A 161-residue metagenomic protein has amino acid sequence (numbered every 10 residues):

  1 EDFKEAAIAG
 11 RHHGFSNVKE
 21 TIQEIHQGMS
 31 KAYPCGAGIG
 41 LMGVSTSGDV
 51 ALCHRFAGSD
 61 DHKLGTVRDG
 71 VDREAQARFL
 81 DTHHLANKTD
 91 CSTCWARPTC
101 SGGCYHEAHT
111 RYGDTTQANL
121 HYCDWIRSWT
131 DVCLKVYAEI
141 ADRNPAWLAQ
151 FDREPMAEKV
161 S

Functional and structural regions predicted by a protein language model:
E1-I25, H54-S101: C-terminal accessory region of radical SAM enzymes
G10, S47, A86-S161: Radical SAM enzyme core and accessory elements
Q27-K31: Short, flexible cytosolic linker that couples an ABC transmembrane/permease module to its adjacent nucleotide-binding
A32-Y33, F79: Residue-level detector of alpha-helix boundaries and kinks
C35-G38: Short, small/polar residue-rich loop motifs at catalytic or cofactor-binding pockets
